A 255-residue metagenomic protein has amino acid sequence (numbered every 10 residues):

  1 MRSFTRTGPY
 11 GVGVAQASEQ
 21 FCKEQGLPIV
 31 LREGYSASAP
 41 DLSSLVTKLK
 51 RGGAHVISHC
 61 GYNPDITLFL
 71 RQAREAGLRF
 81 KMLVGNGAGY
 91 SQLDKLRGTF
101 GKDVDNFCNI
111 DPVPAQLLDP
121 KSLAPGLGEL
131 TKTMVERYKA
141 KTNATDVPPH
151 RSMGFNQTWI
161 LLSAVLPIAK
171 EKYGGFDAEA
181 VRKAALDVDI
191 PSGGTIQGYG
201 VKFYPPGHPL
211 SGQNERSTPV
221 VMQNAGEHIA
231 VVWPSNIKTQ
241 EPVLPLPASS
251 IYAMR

Functional and structural regions predicted by a protein language model:
M1-K81, P125-E129: Extracellular/periplasmic Venus flytrap/periplasmic-binding protein
T7-G11, Y35-P40, Y62-T67, A88-Q92 (+3 more regions): Solvent-exposed loop/turn segments at secondary-structure junctions within structured extracellular/periplasmic domains
E19, T67, T158-L162, R182: Predominant activation on well-ordered alpha-helical scaffold segments within soluble catalytic domains
I29-G34, F107-N109, V221: Conserved beta-strand scaffold positions in the cores of enzyme catalytic domains, especially in NTP/NDP-utilizing
L42-V46, G154-T158, L162: Short, amphipathic alpha-helical "lid/cap" segments that border enzyme active or binding sites
K50-G52, E75-G77, T99-D103, G175 (+2 more regions): Extracellular/periplasmic catalytic domains that process cell-envelope and extracellular macromolecules
A76-F155, P167-A169, V232-T239, P247-M254: Extracellular/periplasmic periplasmic-binding protein-like sensory domains
A140-R151, L162-V232: Segments of small-molecule ligand-sensing domains
